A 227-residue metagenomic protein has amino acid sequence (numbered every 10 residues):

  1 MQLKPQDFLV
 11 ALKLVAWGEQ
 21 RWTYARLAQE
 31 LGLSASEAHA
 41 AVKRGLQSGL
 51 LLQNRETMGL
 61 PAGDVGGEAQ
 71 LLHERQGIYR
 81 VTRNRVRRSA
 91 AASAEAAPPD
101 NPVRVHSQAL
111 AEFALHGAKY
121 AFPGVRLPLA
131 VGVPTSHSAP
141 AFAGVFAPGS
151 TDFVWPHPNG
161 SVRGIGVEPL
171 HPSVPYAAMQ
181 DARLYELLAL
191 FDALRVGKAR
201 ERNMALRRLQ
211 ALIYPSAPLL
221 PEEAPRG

Functional and structural regions predicted by a protein language model:
M1-K13: Short alpha-helical segments that sit at the start of domains
D7, L33-E37, N54: N-terminal cysteine/histidine-rich coordination modules
G18-L31: Short acidic, hydrophobic short linear motifs in intrinsically disordered regions
T23, V42, L51-Q53: Accessory nucleic acid-recognition modules appended to NTPase machines
G32-Q47: Short amphipathic alpha-helical interaction segments
L46-L60: A short, conserved structural fragment
D64-F142: Short, amphipathic alpha-helical interaction segments positioned at domain boundaries
Y120-G227: Long, low-complexity, charge-rich intrinsically disordered regions
